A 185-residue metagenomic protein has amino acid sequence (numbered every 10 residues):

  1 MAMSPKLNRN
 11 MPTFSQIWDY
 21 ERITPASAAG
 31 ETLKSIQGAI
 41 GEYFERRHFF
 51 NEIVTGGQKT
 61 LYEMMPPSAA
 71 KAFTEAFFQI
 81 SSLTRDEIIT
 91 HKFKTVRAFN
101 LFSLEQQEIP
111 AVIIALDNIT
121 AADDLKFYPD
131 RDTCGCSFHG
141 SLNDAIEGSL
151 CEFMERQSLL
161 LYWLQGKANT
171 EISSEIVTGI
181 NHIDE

Functional and structural regions predicted by a protein language model:
M1-E185: Helix-coil modules at protein/domain termini and other flexible surface or pore-lining loops, especially C-terminal
